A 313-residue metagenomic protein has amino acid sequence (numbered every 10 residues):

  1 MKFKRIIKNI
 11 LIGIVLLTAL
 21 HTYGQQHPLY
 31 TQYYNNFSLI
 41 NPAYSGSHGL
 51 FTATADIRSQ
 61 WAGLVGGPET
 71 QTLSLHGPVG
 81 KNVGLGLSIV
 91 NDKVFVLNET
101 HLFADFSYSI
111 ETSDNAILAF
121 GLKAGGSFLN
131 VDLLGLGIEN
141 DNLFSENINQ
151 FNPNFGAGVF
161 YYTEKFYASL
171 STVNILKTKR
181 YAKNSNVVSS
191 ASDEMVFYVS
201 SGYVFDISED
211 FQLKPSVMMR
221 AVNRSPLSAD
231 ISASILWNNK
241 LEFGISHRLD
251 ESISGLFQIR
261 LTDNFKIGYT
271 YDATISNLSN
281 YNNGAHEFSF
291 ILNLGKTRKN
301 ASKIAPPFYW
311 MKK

Functional and structural regions predicted by a protein language model:
M1-H27, A233, K312-K313: Bacterial Sec-dependent N-terminal signal peptides
Q25-K313: Subset of outer-membrane beta-barrel
